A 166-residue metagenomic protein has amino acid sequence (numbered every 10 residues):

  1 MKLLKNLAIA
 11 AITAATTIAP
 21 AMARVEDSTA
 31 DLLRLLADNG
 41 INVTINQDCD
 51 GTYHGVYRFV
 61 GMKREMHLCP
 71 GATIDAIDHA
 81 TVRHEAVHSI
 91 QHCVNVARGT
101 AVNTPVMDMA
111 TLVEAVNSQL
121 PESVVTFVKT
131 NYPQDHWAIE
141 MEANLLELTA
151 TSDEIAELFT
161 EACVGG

Functional and structural regions predicted by a protein language model:
M1-A8: Bacterial N-terminal signal peptides that target proteins for export
A8-T17: Bacterial N-terminal signal peptides
I18-A23: Sec/Tat signal peptide C-region and signal peptidase I cleavage site
R24-V25, T29-T44, V102-G166: Metalloprotease/metallohydrolase-associated module, dominated by Zn2+-dependent proteases
L35-H67: N-terminal targeting signals for Sec/Tat export/insertion, comprising classic cleavable signal peptides
D48-D50, L68-P70, H92-V94, A162-G166: Sequence contexts marking disulfide-bonded cysteines in secreted/extracellular proteins
M66-V82: Short pre-active-site segment immediately N-terminal to the catalytic Zn-binding motif
A86-N103: Catalytic Zn2+-binding segment of zinc metalloproteases
